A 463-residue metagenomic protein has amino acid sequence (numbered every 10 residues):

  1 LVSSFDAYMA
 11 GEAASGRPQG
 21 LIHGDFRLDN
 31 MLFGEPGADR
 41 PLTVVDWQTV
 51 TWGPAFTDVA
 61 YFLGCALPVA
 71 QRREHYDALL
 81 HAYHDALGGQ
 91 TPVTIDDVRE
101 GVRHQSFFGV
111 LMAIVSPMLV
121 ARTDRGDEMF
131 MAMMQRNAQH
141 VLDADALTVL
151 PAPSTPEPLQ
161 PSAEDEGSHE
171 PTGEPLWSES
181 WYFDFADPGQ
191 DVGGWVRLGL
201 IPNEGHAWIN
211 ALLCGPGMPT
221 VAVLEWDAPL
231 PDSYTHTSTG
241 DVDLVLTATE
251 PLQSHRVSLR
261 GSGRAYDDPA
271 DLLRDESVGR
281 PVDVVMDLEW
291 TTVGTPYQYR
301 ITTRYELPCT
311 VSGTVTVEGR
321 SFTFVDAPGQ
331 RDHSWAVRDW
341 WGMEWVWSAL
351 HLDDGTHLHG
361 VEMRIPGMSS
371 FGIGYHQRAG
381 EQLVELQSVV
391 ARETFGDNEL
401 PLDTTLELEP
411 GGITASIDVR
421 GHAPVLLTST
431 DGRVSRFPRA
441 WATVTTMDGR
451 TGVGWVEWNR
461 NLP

Functional and structural regions predicted by a protein language model:
L1-H23, G34-G37, A144-A146: ATP-dependent phospho-/nucleotidyl transfer catalytic cores
S4, Y8, D25, D29 (+4 more regions): Generic, well-ordered alpha-helical scaffold segments in large soluble proteins
F26, E35, Q48-T51, S106 (+4 more regions): Short, flexible loop/turn elements at secondary-structure junctions
L28-F62: Catalytic activation segment of kinase domains across protein kinase-like and atypical kinase folds
T49-Q90, S106-R125: Active-site activation/catalytic loop segments of kinase-like enzymes and analogous catalytic loops in related
T94-F107: Short secondary-structure subsegments characteristic of cysteine-rich extracellular domains
H104, F108-S154: ATP/Mg2+ or Mg2+-diphosphate-binding catalytic cores that bind nucleotide phosphates or diphosphates via glycine-rich
S154-P463: Structured soluble/peripheral alpha/beta segments that form catalytic or ligand/cofactor-binding pockets
